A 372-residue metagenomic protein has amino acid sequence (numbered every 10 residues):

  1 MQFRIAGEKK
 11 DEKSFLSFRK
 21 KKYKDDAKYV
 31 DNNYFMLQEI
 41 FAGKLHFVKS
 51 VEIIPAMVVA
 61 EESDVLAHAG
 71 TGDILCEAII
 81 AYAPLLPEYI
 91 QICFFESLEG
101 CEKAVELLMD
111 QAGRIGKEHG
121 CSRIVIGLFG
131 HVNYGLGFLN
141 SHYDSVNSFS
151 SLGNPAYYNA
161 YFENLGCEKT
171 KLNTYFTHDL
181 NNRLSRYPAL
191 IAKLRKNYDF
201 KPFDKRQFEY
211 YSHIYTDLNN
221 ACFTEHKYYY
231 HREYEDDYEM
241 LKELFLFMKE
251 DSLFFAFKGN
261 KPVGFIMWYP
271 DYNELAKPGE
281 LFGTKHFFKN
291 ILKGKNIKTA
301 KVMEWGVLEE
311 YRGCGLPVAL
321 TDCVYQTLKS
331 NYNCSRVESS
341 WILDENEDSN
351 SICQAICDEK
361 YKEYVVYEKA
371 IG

Functional and structural regions predicted by a protein language model:
M1-K44, V51, K193-E233, K261-G264: Short amphipathic alpha-helix that is part of the acyltransferase structural core
F18, K22, I115, L218-C222 (+7 more regions): Generic, well-ordered alpha-helical scaffold segments in large soluble proteins
N32-N147, F247, F257-L275, G279 (+3 more regions): Conserved donor-binding loop and adjoining core beta-sheet/short helix segment in diverse acyl/aminoacyl transferases
P87-L165, G283-A355: Acyl-donor binding region in acyl/amide transferases
L152-H226: Acyltransferase donor/substrate-recognition loop-hinge adjacent to the catalytic core
N220-P270: Phosphate-binding active sites in nucleotide-utilizing proteins
E233-D237, G259-K261, M267-H286, L320-Q326 (+4 more regions): Active/binding-pocket-proximal capping segment
L241-F245, D251-L253, I266-Y269, M303 (+5 more regions): Generic hydrophobic alpha-helical scaffold/packing signal
